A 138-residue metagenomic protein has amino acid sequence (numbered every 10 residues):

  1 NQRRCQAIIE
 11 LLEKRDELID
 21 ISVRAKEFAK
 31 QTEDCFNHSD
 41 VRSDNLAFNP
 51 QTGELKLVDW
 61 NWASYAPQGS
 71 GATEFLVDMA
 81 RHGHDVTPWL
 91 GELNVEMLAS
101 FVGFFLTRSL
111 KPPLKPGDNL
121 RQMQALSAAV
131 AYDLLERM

Functional and structural regions predicted by a protein language model:
N1-H38, N49-Q51, T87: An alpha-helical support segment within catalytic cores of ATP-dependent transferases
E10-I21, D118-R137: Extended, well-ordered alpha-helical scaffold segments
C35, D40, N45, D59: Conserved catalytic-loop position in the HRD/HxD motif
S39, Y65-Q68: Active-site-proximal structural scaffolding
N45-L57: Conserved protein kinase catalytic/activation segment
N49, S64-Y65: Catalytic P-loop NTPase motifs of RecA-like helicase/translocase cores
V58-S64: Activation of the activation-loop gatekeeper triad in protein kinase-fold domains
Q68-D118, A129-L134: Active-site activation/catalytic loop segments of kinase-like enzymes and analogous catalytic loops in related
